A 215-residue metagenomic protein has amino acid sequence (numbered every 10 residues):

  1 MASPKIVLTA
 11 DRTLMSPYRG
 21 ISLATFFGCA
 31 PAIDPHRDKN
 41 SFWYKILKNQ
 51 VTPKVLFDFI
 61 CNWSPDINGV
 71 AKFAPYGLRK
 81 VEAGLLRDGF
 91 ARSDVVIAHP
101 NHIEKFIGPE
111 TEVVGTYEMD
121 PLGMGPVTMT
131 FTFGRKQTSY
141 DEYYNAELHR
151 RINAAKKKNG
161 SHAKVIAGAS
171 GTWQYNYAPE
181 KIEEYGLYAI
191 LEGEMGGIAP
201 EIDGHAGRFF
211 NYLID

Functional and structural regions predicted by a protein language model:
A2-P4, S161-H162: Short coil/turn connectors at secondary-structure junctions
S3-K5, A91-D94: Residues that mark the start of a beta-strand
S3-T13: Short, hydrophobic/glycine-enriched beta-strand segments
L14-A24: Short N-terminal binding/cap micro-motifs at the start of the first secondary-structure element
S22-N68, P121-L148: A solvent-exposed, charged loop/short amphipathic helix patch at secondary-structure junctions
F59-F90, T172: Short, charged N-terminal beta->alpha structural module
G77-G84, D94-D215: Glycine-rich beta-alpha loop elements in corrinoid/cobalamin-binding modules across cobalamin-dependent enzymes
